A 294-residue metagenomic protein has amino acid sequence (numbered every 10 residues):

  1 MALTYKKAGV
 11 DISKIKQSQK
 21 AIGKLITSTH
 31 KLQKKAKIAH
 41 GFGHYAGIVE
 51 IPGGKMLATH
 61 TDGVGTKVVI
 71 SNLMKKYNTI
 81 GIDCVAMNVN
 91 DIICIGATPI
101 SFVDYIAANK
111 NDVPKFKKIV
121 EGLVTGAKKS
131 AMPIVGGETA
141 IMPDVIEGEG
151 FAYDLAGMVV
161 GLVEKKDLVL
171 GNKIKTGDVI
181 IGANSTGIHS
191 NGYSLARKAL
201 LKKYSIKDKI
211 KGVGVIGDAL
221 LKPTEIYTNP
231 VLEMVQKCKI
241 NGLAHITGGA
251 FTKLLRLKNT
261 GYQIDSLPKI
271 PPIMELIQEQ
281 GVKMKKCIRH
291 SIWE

Functional and structural regions predicted by a protein language model:
A2-C94, A131-M132, M142-V145, K175 (+1 more regions): N-terminal glycine-rich phosphate/pyrophosphate-binding loops that anchor nucleotide-derived ligands and cofactors
A2-G9, K115-P133, I146-L155, K203-L221 (+1 more regions): Glycine-/charge-enriched secondary-structure boundary and capping motifs
S28-K35, K166, M284-C287: Active-site phosphate-binding and catalytic loops of NTP-dependent enzymes
G43, M56, V64-G65, K75 (+2 more regions): Glycine-rich anion-binding loops of enzyme active sites
G63-K76, D104, K211-V215, G281-M284: Glycine/charged-rich beta-loop-alpha catalytic/anionic-binding loops adjacent to active sites
N90-T98, R256-L257: Alpha-helix C-terminal capping segments
T176-D218: Acidic, glycine-rich loop-and-beta core segments that form the ion-binding/anion-interacting portion of active sites
